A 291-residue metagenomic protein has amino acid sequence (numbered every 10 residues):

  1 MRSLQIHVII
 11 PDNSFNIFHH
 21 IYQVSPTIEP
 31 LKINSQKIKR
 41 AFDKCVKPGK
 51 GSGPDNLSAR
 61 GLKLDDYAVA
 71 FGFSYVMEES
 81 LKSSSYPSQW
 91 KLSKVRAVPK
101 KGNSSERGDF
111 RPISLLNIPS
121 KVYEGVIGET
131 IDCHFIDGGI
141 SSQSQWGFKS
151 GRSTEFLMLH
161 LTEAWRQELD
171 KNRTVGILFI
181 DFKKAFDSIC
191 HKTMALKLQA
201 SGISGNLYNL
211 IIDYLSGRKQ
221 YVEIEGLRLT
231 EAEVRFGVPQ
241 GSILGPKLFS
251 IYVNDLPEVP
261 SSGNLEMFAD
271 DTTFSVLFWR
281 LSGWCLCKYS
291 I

Functional and structural regions predicted by a protein language model:
M1-G108, S114, V122, R228 (+1 more regions): Surface-exposed loop/turn segments and immediately adjacent short secondary-structure elements within folded domains
L4, I38, G53, F73 (+14 more regions): Mobile genetic element proteins and their domesticated derivatives, centered on retroelements and DNA transposons
I6-F15, P48-S52, F71, S83-S88 (+8 more regions): Short helix-interrupting loop/turn segments at helix-coil junctions
N34, P54, S58, D65 (+11 more regions): Hydrophobic (often cysteine-bearing) scaffold residues that line and stabilize catalytic clefts of nucleotide/cofactor
S35-V46, G72-S80, V126-I131, E155-E168 (+1 more regions): Inter-domain linker/hinge segments that demarcate the starts of reverse transcriptase and RNase H-type modules
P48-L57, V95, E106-L115, F156-L196: Conserved catalytic palm subdomain of right-hand nucleotidyl-transferase polymerases, strongest for RNA-directed enzymes
G108-G139, F156-T162, K183, R235-S262: Conserved pre-motif C helix in the palm subdomain of viral-like polymerases
F182-A269, L277, L281: Conserved polymerase palm-domain catalytic core
